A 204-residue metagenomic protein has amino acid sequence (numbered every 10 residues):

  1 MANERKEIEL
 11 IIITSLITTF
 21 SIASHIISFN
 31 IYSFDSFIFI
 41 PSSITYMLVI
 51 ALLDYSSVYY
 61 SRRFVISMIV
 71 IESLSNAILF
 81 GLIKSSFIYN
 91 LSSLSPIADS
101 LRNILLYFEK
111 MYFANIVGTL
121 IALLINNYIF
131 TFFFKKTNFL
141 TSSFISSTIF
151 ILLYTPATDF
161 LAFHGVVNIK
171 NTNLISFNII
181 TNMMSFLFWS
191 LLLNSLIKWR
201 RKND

Functional and structural regions predicted by a protein language model:
E7-I17, S21, S28, Y32-Y112: Alpha-helical membrane segments and adjacent membrane-interface helices in multi-pass membrane proteins
A77, G81, S86-Y89, S95 (+4 more regions): Short, surface-exposed, charged/polar-biased interaction segments
Y107-N203: Membrane-embedded alpha-helical hairpins and interfacial helices in multi-pass inner-membrane proteins
